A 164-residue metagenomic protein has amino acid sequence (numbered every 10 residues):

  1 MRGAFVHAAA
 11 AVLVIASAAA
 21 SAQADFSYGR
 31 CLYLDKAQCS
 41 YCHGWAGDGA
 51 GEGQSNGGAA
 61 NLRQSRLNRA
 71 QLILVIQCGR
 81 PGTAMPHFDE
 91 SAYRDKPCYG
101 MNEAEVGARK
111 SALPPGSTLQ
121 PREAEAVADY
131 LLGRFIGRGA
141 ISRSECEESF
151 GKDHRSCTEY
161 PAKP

Functional and structural regions predicted by a protein language model:
M1-V6: Positively charged n-region of N-terminal signal peptides that target proteins for export
H7-S17: Bacterial N-terminal signal peptides
Q23, S27, L34-A37, W45 (+1 more regions): Flexible coil segments in periplasmic/lumen-exposed cytochrome c-class electron-transfer proteins
Y41: Short, cysteine/histidine-rich loop/knuckle motifs that typically chelate Zn2+
D48-G49: Short, non-ligating residues that shape and space the ligands of small metal-coordination modules and catalytic
E52-Q54: Conserved catalytic-core motifs of eukaryotic protein kinase domains, centered on the activation segment
N61-L62, A84: Conserved beta-strand positions that form and line the central face of beta-propeller blades
C78-G82: Glycine-rich, acidic and aromatic/proline-enriched surface loops and short helix-turn segments that act as binding
